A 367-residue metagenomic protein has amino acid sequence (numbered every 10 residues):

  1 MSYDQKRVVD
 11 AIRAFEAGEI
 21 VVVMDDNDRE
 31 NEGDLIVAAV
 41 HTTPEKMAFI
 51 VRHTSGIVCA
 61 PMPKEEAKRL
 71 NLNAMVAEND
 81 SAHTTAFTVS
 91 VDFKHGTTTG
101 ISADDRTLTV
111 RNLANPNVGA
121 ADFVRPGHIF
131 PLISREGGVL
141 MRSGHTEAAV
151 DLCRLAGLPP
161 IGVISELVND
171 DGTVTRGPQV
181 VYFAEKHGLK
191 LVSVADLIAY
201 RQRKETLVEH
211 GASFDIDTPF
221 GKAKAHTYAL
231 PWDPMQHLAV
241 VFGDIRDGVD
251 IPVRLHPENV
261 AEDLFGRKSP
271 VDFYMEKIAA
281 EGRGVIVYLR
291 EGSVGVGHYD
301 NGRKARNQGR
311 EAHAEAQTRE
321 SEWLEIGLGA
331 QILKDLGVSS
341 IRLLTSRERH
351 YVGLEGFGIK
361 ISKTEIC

Functional and structural regions predicted by a protein language model:
M1-C367: Catalytic domains of riboflavin
